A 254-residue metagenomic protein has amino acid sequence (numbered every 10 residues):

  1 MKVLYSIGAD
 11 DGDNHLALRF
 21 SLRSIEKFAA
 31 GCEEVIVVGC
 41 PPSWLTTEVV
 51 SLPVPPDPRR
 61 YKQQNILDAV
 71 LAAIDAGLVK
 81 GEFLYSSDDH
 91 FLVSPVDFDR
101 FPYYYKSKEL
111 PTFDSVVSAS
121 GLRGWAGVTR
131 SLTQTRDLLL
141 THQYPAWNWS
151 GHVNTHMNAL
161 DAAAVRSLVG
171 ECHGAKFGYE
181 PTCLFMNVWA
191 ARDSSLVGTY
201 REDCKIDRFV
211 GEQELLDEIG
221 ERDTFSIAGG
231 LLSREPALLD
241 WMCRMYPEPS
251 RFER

Functional and structural regions predicted by a protein language model:
M1-P58, R192-D193, G211-R254: N-terminal anchoring/stem segment of glycosyltransferases
M1-V3, F83, F101: Conserved hydrophobic helix-helix packing surfaces used for dimerization/oligomerization
D10-L18, R59-I66, S118-G124, W149 (+1 more regions): Aromatic-acidic/polar surface patches that form glycan- and anion
H15-K27, P55-S86: A conserved donor-nucleotide-binding helix/loop in the catalytic core of Leloir-type glycosyltransferases
H90-F91: Acidic metal-phosphate-binding loop of nucleotide-sugar-dependent transferases
S94-V128: Conserved donor-nucleotide/metal-binding helix-loop-beta segment in metal-dependent transferases, i.e., the alpha-helix
A119-W149, A228, S233, L238-R254: Membrane-proximal basic amphipathic "stem/tether" segments
W125-D223: Catalytic core and acceptor-binding pocket of nucleotide-sugar-dependent glycosyltransferases
